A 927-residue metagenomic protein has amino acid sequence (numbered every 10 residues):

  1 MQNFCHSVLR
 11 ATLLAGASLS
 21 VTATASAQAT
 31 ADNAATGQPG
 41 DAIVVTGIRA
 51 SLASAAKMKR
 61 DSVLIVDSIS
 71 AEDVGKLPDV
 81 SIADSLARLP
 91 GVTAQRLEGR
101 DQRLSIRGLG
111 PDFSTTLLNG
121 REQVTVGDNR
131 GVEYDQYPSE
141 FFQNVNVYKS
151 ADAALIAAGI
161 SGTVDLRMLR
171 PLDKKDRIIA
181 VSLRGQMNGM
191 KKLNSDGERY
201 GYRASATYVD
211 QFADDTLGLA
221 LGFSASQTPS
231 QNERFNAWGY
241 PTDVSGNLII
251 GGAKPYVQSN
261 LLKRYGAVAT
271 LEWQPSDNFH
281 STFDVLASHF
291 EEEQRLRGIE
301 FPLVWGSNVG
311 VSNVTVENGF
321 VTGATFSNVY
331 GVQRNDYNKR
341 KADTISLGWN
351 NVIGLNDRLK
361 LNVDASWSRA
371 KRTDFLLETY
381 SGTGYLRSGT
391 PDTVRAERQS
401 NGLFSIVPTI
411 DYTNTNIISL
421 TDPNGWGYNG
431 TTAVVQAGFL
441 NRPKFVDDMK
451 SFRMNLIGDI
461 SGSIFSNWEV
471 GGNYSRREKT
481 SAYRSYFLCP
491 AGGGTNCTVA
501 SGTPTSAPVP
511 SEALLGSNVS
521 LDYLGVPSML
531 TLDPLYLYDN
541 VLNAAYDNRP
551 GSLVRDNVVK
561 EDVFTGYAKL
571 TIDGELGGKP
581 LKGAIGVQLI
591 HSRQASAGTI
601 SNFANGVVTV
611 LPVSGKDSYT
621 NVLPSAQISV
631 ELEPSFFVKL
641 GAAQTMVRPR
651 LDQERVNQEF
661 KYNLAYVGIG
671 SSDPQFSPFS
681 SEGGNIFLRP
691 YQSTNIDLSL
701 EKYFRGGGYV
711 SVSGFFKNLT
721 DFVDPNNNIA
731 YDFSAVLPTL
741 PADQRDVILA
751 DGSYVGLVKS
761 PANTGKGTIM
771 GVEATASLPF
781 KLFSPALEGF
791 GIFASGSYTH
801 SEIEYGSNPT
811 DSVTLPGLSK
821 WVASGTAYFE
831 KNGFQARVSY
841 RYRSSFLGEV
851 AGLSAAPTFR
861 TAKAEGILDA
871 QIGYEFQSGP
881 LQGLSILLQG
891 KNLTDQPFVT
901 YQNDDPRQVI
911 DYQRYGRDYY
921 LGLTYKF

Functional and structural regions predicted by a protein language model:
V44-L77, R103, P111-S114, R121: N-terminal periplasmic "start-of-domain" segments of outer-membrane beta-barrel proteins
A83-E122, K149: Extracytoplasmic beta-strand/coil segments of soluble accessory domains associated with Gram-negative outer-membrane
R121-K149, R199: Short acidic/polar hinge/loop motifs at secondary-structure boundaries that mediate gating or recognition
L155, P171-R177, A213-L217, N278 (+11 more regions): Short loop/turn motifs that connect adjacent beta-strands in outer-membrane beta-barrel proteins
D196-N308, V314, A324, K339-L361 (+1 more regions): Transmembrane beta-barrel wall of Gram-negative outer-membrane proteins
Q333-T344, R555-E561, M646-L719, G752-G771 (+3 more regions): Outer-membrane beta-barrel signature, preferentially recognizing the C-terminal barrel domain of Gram-negative
F439-N441, F445, R453-D459, S466-E469 (+6 more regions): Conserved C-terminal beta-signal and adjacent last beta-strands/turns of outer-membrane beta-barrel proteins
F716-N718, V723-A730, A735-V850: Gram-negative outer-membrane beta-barrel transporters
